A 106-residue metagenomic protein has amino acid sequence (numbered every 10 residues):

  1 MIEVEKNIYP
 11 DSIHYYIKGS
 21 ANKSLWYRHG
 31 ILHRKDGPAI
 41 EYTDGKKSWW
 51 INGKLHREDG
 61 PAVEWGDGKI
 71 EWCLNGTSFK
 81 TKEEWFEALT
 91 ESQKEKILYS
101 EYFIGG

Functional and structural regions predicted by a protein language model:
M1-G106: Glycine/tyrosine- and acidic-biased, solvent-exposed loop/turn segments at the edges of beta-strands
